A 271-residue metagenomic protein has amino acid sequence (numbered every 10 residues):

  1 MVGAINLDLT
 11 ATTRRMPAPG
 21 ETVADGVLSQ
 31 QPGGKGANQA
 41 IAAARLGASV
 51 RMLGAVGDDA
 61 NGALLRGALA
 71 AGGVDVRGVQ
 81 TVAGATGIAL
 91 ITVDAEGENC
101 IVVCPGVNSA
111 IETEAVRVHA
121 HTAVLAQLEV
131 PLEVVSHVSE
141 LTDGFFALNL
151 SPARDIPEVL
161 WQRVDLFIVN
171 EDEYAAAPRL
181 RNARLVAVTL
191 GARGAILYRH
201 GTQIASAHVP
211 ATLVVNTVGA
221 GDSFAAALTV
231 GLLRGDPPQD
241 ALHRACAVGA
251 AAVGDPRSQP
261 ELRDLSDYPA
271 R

Functional and structural regions predicted by a protein language model:
M1-I5, R51, R66-G84, I91-I204: Ribokinase/PfkB-type carbohydrate-kinase core domain
M1-L53, A63-L64: Glycine-rich phosphate/adenosyl-contacting loop at the front of the ribokinase-like
P17-V27, G73, T202-L213: Glycine/charged-rich beta-loop-alpha catalytic/anionic-binding loops adjacent to active sites
A43, M52, L69, L228-T229 (+1 more regions): Hydrophobic packing within well-folded, soluble alpha/beta domains
A48, V74, D236: Short phosphate-binding/catalytic loops that engage adenosine nucleotides
R179-R271: Conserved phosphate-binding/catalytic region of the ribokinase-like
